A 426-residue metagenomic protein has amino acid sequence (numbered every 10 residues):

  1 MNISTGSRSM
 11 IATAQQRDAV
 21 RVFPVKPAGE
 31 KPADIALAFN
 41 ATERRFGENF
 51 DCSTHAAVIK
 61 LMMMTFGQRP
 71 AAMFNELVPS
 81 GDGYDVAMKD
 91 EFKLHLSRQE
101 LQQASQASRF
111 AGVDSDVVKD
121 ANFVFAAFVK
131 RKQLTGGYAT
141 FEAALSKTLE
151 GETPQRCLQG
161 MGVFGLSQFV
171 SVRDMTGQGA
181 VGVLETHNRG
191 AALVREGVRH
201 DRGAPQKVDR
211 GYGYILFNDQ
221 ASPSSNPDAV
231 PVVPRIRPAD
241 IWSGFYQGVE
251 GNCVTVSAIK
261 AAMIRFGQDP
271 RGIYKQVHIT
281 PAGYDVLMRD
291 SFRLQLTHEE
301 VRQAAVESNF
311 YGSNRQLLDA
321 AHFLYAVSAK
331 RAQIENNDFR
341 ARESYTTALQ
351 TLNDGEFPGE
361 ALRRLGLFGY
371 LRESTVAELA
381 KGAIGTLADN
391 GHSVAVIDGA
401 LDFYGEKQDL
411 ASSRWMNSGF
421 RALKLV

Functional and structural regions predicted by a protein language model:
M1-Q15: Non-Sec secretion/translocation targeting segments of pathogen effectors
Q16-V22, P27-F39, P227-P238, L425-V426: Protein maturation boundaries and topogenic segments
P32-G81, V233-P281: Short N-terminal edge-element motif at the start of the domain
F46, D51, F92-V198, Y246 (+3 more regions): Predominantly the structural core of cysteine protease catalytic domains
F74-N75, Y84-E91, Y284-D290: Exposed beta-strand-loop-beta-strand "reactive/processing" segments of non-cytosolic proteins
V78-D85, L193-E196, H278-D285, A380-K381 (+1 more regions): A short, compositionally biased
R202-P205: N-terminal accessory interaction module
G211-P227, C253, R414-V426: Noncatalytic regulatory segments and standalone regulatory/sensor domains
